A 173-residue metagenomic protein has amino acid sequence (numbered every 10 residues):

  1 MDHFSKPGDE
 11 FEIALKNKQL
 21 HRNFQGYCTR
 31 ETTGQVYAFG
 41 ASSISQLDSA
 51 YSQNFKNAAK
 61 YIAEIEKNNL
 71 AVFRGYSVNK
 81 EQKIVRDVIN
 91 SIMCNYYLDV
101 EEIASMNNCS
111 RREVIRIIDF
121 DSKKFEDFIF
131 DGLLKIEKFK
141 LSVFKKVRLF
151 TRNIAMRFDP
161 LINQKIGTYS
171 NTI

Functional and structural regions predicted by a protein language model:
M1-V114: C-terminal scaffold of the Radical SAM
A71, Y97-L98, L134, Q164-G167: Intrinsically disordered or highly flexible coil/loop and linker segments, enriched in small and charged/polar residues
K83, D87, F120, K146-N153: Generic recognition of stable, solvent-exposed alpha-helical segments in well-folded globular domains
R111-I129: Short amphipathic alpha-helical interaction segments
F125-F139: A short, conserved structural fragment
K140-F144: Minor-groove-contacting beta-hairpin "wing" of winged helix-turn-helix DNA-binding domains
K146-I173: Short, amphipathic alpha-helical interaction segments positioned at domain boundaries
